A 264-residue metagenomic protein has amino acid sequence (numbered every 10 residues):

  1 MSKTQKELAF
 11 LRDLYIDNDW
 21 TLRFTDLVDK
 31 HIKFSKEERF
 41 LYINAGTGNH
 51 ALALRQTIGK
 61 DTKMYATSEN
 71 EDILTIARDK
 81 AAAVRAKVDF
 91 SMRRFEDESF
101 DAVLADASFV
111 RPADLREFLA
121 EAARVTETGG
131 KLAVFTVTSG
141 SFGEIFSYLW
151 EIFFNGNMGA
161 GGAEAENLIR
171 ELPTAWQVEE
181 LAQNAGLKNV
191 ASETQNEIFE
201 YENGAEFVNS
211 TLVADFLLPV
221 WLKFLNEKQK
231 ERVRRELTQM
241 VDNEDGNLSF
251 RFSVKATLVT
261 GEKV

Functional and structural regions predicted by a protein language model:
S2-W20: Class I SAM-dependent methyltransferase Rossmann-like catalytic core, especially the SAM/SAH-binding loop
N18-E38, A53: Conserved alpha-helix/loop element of class I SAM-dependent methyltransferases that forms part of the SAM/SAH-binding
R39-F95, E117: Class I SAM-dependent methyltransferase SAM/SAH-binding core
K60-D61, T126-L132: Short glycine-dipeptide loop
R93-V103: A short acidic, Gly/Pro-enriched loop at the edge of an enzyme's catalytic core that lines a small-molecule cofactor
D101-R116, T136-T138: A short SAM/SAH-binding and catalytic strip from SAM-dependent methyltransferases
R116, G129-E202: Conserved catalytic/acceptor-binding region of the Class I
A191-G246: C-terminal helical/coil "lid" or tail adjacent to the Rossmann-like core of SAM-dependent
